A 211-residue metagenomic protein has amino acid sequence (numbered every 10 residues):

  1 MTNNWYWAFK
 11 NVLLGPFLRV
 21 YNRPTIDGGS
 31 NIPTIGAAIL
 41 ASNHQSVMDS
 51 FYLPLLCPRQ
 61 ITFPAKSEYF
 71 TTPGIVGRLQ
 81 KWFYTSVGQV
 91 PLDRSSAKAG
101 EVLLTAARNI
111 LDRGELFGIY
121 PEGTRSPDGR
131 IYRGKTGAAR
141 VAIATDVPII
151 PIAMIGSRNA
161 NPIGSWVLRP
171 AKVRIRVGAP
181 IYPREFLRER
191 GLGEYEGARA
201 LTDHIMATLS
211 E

Functional and structural regions predicted by a protein language model:
M1-Y21, T72-G88, W166-P170: Alpha-helical membrane-targeting segments
T2-W5, E101-E211: Non-catalytic C-terminal accessory region of glycerolipid acyltransferases and related lyso-lipid remodeling enzymes
V12, P24-G29, D49-S50, V76-G77 (+3 more regions): A generic local structural motif
V12-H44: Helix-to-loop junction immediately C-terminal to a conserved catalytic motif
R19-D27, A99-E101, I155-N159: Short gly/ser/thr-rich secondary-structure transition/capping motifs
G28, N43, A65-K66, G88 (+2 more regions): A secondary-structure boundary/capping signal
T34-S96: Catalytic core of membrane glycerolipid acyltransferases/transacylases, capturing the structured, soluble-facing
